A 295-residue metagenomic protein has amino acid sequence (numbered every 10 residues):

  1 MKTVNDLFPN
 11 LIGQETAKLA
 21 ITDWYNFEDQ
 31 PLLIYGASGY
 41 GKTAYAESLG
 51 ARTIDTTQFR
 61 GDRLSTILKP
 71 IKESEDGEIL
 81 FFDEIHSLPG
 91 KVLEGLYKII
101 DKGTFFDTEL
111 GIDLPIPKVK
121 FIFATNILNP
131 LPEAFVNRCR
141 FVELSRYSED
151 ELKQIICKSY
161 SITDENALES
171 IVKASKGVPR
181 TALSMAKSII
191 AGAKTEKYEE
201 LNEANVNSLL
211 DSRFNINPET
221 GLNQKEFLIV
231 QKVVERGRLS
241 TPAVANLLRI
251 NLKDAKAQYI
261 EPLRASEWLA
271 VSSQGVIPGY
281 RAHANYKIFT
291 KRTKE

Functional and structural regions predicted by a protein language model:
M1-L32, A37: Pre-Walker A (pre-P-loop) alpha-helix and adjacent loop at the N terminus of AAA/AAA+ ATPase modules, a conserved
T22-Q58, P70-E73: Walker A/P-loop
D76-D101, L128-N137: Conserved AAA+/SF3 P-loop NTPase catalytic/coupling segment centered on the Walker-B
K102-P117, A134: Conserved Walker
R140-L152: Conserved AAA+ ATPase "SRH/arginine-finger" region at the nucleotide-binding site
E169-K173, R180-K194: C-terminal helical "lid" of AAA+/P-loop NTPase domains
A191-N215: Conserved C-terminal helix/linker of AAA+ ATPases
E235-E295: Terminal-proximal interaction/regulatory segments of ATP-powered molecular machines
